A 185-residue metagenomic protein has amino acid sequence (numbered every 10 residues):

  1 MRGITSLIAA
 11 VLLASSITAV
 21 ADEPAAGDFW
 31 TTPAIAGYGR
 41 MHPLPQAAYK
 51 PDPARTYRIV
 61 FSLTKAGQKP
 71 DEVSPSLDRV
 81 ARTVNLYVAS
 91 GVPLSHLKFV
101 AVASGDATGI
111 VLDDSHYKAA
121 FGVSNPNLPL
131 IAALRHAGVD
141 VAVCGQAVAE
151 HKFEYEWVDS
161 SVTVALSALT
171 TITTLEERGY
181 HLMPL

Functional and structural regions predicted by a protein language model:
M1-T5: Positively charged n-region of N-terminal signal peptides that target proteins for export
S6-S16: Bacterial N-terminal signal peptides
D22-A25, F29-A36, R40, Y117-K118 (+1 more regions): A cross-taxonomic marker for long C-terminal extensions/tails that follow the last structured domain
D52-P70, L112-S115: Acidic/histidine-rich, surface-exposed loop or edge segments in extracytoplasmic proteins
R58-S62, F99-A103, D140-V143: Structural recognition of the beta-strand scaffold that forms the well-ordered cores of secreted hydrolase catalytic
A66-S76, S124, A165: Solvent-exposed, acidic/flexible segments
V73-V92: Histidine-anchored nucleotide/phosphate-binding helix
P93-V111: Acidic helix-start/capping segments at beta-turn-to-alpha-helix junctions
